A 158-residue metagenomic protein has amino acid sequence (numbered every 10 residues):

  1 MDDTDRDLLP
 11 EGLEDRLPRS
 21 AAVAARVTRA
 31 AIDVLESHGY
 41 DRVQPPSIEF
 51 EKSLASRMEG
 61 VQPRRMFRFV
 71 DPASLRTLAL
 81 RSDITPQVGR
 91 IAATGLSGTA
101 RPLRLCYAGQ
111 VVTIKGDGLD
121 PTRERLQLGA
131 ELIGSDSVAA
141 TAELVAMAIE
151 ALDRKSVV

Functional and structural regions predicted by a protein language model:
M1-V158: TRNA-recognition modules of translation machinery and tRNA-sensing kinases, especially anticodon-binding
